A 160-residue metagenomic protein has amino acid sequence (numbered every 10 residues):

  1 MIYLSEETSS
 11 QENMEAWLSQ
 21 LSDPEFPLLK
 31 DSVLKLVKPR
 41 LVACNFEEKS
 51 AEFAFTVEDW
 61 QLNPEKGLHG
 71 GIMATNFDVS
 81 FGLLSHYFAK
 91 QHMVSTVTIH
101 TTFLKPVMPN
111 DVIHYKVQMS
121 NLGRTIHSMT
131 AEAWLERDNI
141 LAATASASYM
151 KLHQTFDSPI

Functional and structural regions predicted by a protein language model:
M1-H114, Q118-I160: Terminal targeting signals and extreme-terminal segments of soluble enzymes
